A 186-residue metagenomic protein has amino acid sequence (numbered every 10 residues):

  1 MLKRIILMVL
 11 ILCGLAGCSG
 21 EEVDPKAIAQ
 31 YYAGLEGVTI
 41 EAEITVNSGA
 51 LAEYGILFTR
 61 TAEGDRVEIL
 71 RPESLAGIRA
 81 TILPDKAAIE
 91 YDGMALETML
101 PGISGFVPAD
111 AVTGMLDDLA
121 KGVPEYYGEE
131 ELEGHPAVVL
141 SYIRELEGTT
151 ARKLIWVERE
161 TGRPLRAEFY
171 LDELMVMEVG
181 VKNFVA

Functional and structural regions predicted by a protein language model:
M1-G17: Sec-dependent bacterial lipoprotein signal peptides
L12-G64, S74, V185: N-terminal leader/targeting segments and the immediate start of mature chains
V23-D24, Y31-G34, A42-I44, I89-L146 (+1 more regions): Flexible, processing/modification-adjacent segments and terminal tails in exported/periplasmic/extracellular proteins
G34-T39, T59-D65, T81-K86, H135 (+2 more regions): Short, solvent-exposed coil/turn segments at beta-strand boundaries
I44, R71-E73, I82-P84, G93 (+3 more regions): A mature extracytoplasmic/lumenal domain signature
G55-L57, G77-T81, G128, R152-W156: Short, surface-exposed charged micro-motifs
L57-A111, M175-M177: An acidic-aromatic
G128-A186: Gly/Pro-enriched, hydrophobic low-complexity segments that function as extracytoplasmic propeptides/linkers
